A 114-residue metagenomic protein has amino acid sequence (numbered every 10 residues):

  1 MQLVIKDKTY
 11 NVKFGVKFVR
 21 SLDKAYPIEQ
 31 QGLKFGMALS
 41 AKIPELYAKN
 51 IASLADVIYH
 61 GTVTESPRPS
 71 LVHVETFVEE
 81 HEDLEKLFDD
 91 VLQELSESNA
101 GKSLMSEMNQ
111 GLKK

Functional and structural regions predicted by a protein language model:
M1-T9, Q30-P44, T64-K114: Charged interaction scaffolds used for protein-protein
V12-F14: Short capping micro-motif at the N-terminus of alpha-helices
V16-F35: Short, surface-exposed, low-complexity cationic segments
P44-A52: Histidine-centered catalytic/metal-coordination loop motif
A55: Alpha-helix-centered segments that form part of catalytic cores
